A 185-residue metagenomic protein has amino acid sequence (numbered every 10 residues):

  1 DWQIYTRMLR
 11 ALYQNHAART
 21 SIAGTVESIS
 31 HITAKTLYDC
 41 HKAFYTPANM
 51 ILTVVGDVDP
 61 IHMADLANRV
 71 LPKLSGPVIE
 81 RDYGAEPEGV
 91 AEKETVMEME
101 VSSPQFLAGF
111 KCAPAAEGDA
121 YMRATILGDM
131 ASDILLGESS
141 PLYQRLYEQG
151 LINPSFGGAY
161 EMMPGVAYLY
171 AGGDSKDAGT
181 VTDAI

Functional and structural regions predicted by a protein language model:
D1-I79, V96, E117, S139 (+1 more regions): Charge-rich, well-structured scaffold segments of protease-associated domains
R10, I79-P141, R145: His/Glu-based metal-binding/catalytic segments typifying zinc-dependent metallopeptidases
